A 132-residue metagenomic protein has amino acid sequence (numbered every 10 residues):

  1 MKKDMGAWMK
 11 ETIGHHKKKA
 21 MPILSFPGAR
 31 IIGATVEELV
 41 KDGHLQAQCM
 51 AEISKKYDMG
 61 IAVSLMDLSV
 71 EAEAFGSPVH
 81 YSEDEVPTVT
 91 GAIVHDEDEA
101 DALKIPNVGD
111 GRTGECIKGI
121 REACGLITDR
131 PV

Functional and structural regions predicted by a protein language model:
M1-Y81: N-terminal basic, low-complexity leaders that serve as flexible interaction/assembly modules and, when applicable, as
H80-V132: Active-site-proximal, glycine-rich beta->alpha crossover segments in alpha/beta enzymes that shape flexible
